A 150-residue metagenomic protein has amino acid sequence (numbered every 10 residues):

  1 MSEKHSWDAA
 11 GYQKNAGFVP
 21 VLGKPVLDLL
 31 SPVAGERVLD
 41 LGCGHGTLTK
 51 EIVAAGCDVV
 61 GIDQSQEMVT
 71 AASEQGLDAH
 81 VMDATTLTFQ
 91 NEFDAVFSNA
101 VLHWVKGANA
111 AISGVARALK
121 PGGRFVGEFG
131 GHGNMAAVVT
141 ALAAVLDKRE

Functional and structural regions predicted by a protein language model:
M1-E36, T47-E51, M68: Conserved class I S-adenosyl-L-methionine
L27, K50-V53, I112-A116, V139 (+1 more regions): A structural alpha-helix within SAM-dependent methyltransferase catalytic domains
S31-V33, A54, S73, K106 (+1 more regions): Short conserved AdoMet
L39-L41, H45-L87: Class I SAM-dependent methyltransferase SAM/SAH-binding core
T85-V96: A short acidic, Gly/Pro-enriched loop at the edge of an enzyme's catalytic core that lines a small-molecule cofactor
A95-A108: A short SAM/SAH-binding and catalytic strip from SAM-dependent methyltransferases
N109-R124: A short glycine-rich, Lys/Arg-flanked "PGG" loop and its adjoining helix->strand segment in the class I
R124-R149: Conserved class I S-adenosyl-L-methionine
